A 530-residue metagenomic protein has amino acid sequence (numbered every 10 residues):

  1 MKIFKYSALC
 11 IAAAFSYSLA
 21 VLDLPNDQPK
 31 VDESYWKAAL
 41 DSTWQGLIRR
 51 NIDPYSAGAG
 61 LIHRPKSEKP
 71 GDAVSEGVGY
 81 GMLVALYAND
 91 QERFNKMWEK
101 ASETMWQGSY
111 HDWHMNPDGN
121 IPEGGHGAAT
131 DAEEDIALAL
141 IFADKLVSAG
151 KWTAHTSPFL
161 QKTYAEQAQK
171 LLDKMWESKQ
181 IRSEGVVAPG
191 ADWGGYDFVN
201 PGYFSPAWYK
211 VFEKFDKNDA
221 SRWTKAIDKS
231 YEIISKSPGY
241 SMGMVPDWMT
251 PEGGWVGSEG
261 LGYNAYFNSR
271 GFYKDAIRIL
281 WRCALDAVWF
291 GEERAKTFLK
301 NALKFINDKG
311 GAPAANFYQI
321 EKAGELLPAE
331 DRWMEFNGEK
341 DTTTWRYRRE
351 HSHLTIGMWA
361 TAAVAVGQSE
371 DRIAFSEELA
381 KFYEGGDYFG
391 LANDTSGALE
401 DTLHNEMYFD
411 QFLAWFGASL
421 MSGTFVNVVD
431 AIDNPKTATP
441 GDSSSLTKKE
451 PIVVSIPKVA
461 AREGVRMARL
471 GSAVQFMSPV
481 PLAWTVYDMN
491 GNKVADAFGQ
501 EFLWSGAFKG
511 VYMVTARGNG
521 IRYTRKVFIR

Functional and structural regions predicted by a protein language model:
V21-S42, R49, G71-S75, H111-H114 (+3 more regions): Extended ligand-binding clefts on enzyme/binding-domain cores
V21-V31, R282, A362-I452: Terminal, non-catalytic domain-edge segments
E33-Y80, A85-G125: Internal amphipathic alpha-helical repeat/solenoid segments
G71-V78, E123-S148: Aromatic-rich carbohydrate-recognition surfaces in CAZymes
P451-T485, E501-G506: Glycine-centered coil/turn sites that cap beta-strands in beta-rich domains
V454-A461, R469-A473, K509-R530: C-terminal tail/sorting-segment detector
V486-K493, Y512: Short, glycine-anchored, charge-dense loop/turn motifs used at functional sites
K493-G499: Short beta-strand segments within Ig-like beta-sandwich modules, predominantly Fibronectin type-III
